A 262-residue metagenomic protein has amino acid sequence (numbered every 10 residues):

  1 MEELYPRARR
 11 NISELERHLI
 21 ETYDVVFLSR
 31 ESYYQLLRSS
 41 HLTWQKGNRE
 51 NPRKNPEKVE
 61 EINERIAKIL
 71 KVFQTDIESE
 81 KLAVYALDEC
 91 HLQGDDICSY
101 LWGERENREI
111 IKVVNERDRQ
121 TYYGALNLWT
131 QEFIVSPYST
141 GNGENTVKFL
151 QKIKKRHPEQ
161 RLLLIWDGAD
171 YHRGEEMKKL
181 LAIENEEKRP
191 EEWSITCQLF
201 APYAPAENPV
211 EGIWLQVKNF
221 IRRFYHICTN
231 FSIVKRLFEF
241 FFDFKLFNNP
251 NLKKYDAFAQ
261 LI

Functional and structural regions predicted by a protein language model:
M1-F27: A short, amphipathic alpha-helix used for macromolecular contacts
E16, N63-Q151: Extended, low-complexity cationic-aromatic segments
L28-L42: Major-groove recognition helix of helix-turn-helix-like DNA-binding domains
S32, E80-L82, E207-I262: C-terminal anion-handling pockets and recognition modules
W44-N63: Short Lys/Arg-enriched helix C-cap and helix-to-coil transition segments that create basic nucleic-acid-contact patches
R53, W166-G168, E175, C197-F220 (+1 more regions): RNase H-like two-metal-ion nuclease catalytic core shared by retroviral integrases and related mobile-element nucleases
D95, G143-F200: RNase H-like DDE/DDD metal-dependent nuclease/strand-transfer catalytic core used by mobile genetic elements
E109-N115, N185-G212, H226: RNase H-like polynucleotidyl transferase catalytic core
